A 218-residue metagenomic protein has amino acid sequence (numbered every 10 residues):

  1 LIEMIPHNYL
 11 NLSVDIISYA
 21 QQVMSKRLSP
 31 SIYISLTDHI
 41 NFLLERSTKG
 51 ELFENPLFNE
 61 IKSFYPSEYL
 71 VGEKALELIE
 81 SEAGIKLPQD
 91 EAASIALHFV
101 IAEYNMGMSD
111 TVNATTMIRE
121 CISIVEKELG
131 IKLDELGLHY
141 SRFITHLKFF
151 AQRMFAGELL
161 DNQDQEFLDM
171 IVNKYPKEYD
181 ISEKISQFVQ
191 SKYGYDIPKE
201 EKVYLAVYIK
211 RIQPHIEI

Functional and structural regions predicted by a protein language model:
L1-I218: A cross-family "folded-core" feature that marks the main globular domain of proteins
